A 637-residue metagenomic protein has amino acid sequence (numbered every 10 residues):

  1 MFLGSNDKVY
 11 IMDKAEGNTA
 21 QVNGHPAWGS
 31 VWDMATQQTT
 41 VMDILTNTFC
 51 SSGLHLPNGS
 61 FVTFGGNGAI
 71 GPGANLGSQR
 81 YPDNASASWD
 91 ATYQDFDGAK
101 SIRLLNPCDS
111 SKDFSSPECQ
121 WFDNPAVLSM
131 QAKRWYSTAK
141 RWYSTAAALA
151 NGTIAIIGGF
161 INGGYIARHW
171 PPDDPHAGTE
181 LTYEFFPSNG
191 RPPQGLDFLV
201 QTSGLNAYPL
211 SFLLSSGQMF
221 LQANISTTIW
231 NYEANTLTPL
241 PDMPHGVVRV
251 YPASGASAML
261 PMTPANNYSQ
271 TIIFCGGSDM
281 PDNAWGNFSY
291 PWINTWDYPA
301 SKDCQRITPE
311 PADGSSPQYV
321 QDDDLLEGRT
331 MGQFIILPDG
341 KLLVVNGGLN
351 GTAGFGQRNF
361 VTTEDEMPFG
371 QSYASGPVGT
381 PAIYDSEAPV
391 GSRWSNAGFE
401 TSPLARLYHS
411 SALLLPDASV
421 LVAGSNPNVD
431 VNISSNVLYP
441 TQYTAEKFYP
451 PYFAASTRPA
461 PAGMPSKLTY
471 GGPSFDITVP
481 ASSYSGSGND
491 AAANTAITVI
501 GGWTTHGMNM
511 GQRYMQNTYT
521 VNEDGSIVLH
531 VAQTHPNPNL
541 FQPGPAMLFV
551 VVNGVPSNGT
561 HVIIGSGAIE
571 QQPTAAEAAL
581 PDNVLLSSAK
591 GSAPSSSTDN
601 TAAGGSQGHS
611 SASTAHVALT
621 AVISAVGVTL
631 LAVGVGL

Functional and structural regions predicted by a protein language model:
M1-P594: Kelch-like beta-propeller repeat domains
S60, P241, A615, T620-A621 (+1 more regions): Residue-level marker of intrinsically disordered, low-complexity segments enriched for small/polar residues
S211, Q222, T620, L631-A632: Compositionally biased amphipathic helical and low-complexity segments enriched in hydrophobic
S588-S624: C-terminal GPI-anchoring signal of eukaryotic secretory precursors
T629-L637: C-terminal membrane-anchoring or membrane-association module
